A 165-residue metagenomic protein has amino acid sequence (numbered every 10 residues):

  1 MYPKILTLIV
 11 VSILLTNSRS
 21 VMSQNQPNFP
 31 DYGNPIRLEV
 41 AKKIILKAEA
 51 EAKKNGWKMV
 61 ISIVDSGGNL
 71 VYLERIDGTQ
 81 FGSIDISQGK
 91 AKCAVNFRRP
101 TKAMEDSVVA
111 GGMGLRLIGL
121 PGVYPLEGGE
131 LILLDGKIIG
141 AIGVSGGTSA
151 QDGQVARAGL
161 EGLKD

Functional and structural regions predicted by a protein language model:
M1-T7: Bacterial N-terminal signal peptides that target proteins for export
T7-L15: Hydrophobic helical h-region of N-terminal Sec-dependent signal peptides in bacterial secretory/periplasmic proteins
M22-D165: Flexible, solvent-exposed loop/hinge segments and secondary-structure transition points
